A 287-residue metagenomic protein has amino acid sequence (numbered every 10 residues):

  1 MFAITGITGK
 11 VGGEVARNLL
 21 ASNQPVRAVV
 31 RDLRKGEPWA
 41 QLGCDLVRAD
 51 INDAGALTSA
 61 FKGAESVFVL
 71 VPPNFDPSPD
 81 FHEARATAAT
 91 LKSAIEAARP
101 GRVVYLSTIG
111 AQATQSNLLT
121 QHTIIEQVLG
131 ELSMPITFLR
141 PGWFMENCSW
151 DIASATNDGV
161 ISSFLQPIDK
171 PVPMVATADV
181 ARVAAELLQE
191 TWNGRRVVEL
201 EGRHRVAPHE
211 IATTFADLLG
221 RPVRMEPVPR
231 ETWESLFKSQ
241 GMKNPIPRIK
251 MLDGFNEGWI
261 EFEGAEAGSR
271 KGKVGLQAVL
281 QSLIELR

Functional and structural regions predicted by a protein language model:
F2-R27, R31-Q41, N52-G55, K62 (+4 more regions): Oxidoreductase cofactor-interface core, primarily capturing Rossmann-like NAD(P)-dependent enzymes
N18, R230-R287: A hydrophobic C-terminal alpha-helical subdomain
A49: Cofactor-binding loops of NAD(P)H-dependent oxidoreductases, dominated by short-chain dehydrogenase/reductases
V67, V103-V104: Hydrophobic beta-strand segments of well-ordered beta-sheets in folded domains
V67-N74, W259: Short, basic/glycine-rich phosphate-binding loops at helix/coil junctions that contact nucleotide phosphates
A88, H122, D151, P208 (+2 more regions): A general structural signal for well-ordered alpha-helical segments in protein cores
